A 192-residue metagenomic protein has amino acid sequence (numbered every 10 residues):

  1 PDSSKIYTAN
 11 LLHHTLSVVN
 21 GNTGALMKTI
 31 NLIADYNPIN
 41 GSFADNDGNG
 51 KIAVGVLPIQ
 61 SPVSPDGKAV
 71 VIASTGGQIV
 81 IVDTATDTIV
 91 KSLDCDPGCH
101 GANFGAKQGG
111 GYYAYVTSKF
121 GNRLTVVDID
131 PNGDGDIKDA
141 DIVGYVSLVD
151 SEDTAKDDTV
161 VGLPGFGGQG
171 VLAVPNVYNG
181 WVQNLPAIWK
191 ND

Functional and structural regions predicted by a protein language model:
P1-D192: Predominantly soluble domains enriched in secretory-pathway, periplasmic, or organellar proteins
